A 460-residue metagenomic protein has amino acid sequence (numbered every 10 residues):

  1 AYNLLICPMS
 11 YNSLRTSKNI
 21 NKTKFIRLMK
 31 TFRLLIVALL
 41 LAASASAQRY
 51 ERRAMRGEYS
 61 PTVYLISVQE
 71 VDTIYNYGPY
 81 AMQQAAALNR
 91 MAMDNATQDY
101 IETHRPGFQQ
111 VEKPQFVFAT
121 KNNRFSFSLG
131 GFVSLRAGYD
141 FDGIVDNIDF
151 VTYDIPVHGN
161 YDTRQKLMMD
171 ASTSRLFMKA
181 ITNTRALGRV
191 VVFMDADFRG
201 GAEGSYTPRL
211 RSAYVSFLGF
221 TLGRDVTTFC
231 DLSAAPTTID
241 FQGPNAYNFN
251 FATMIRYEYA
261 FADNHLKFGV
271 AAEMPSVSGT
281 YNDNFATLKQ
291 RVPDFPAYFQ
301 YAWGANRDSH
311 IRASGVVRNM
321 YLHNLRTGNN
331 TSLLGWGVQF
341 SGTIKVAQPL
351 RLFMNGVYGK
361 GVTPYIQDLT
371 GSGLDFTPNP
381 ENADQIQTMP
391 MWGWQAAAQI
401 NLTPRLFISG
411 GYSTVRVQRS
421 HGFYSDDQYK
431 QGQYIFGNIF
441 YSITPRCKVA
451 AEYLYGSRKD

Functional and structural regions predicted by a protein language model:
A1-R52: Bacterial Sec-dependent N-terminal signal peptides
A47-F141: N-terminal periplasmic/intermembrane-space "pro-region" immediately following the signal or transit peptide
V111-Q115, P156-T163, T237-F241, T280-N282 (+3 more regions): Extracytoplasmic loops and strand-loop junctions of Gram-negative outer membrane beta-barrel proteins
T120-N147, Y161-S278, P296, Q300-W303 (+2 more regions): Outer membrane beta-barrel
K121, Q165-M168, E203-T207, P244-F249 (+7 more regions): Replace "Gram-negative outer membrane beta-barrel proteins" with "bacterial and organellar outer membrane beta-barrel
D140, D197-E203, F229-D231, P236-F241 (+6 more regions): Sequence/structural signature of outer-membrane beta-barrel proteins
N306-G422, Y429: Detector for outer-membrane/organellar transmembrane beta-barrel domains, recognizing the amphipathic beta-strand
F440-D460: Predominantly the C-terminal beta-signal and adjacent terminal strand-loop region of outer-membrane beta-barrel
